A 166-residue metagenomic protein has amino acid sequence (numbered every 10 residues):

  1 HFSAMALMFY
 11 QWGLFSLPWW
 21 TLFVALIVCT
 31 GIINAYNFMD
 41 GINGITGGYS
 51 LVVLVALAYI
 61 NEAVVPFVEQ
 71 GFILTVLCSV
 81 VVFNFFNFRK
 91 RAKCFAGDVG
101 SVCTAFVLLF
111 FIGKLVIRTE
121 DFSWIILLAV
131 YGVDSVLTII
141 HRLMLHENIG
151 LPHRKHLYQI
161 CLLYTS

Functional and structural regions predicted by a protein language model:
H1-G132: "…together with the soluble PPM/PP2C metallo-phosphatase catalytic core" -> "…together with the soluble PPM/PP2C
S135-I160: Membrane-proximal soluble regions of multi-pass membrane proteins
Y164-T165: Conserved small/polar residues in nucleotide/adenosyl-binding loops
